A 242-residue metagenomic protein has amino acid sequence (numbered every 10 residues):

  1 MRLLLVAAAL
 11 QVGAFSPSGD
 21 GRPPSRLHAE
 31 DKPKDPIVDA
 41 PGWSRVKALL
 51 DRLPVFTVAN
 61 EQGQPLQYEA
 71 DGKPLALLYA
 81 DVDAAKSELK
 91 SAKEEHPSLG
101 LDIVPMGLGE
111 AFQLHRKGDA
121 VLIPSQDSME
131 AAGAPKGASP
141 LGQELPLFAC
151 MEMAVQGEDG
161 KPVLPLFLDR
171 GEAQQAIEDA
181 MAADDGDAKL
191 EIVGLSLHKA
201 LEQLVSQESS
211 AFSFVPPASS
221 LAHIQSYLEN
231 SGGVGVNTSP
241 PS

Functional and structural regions predicted by a protein language model:
M1-S16: N-terminal chloroplast transit peptides
F15, G21-S242: Conserved NAD+-utilizing ADP-ribose enzyme module
